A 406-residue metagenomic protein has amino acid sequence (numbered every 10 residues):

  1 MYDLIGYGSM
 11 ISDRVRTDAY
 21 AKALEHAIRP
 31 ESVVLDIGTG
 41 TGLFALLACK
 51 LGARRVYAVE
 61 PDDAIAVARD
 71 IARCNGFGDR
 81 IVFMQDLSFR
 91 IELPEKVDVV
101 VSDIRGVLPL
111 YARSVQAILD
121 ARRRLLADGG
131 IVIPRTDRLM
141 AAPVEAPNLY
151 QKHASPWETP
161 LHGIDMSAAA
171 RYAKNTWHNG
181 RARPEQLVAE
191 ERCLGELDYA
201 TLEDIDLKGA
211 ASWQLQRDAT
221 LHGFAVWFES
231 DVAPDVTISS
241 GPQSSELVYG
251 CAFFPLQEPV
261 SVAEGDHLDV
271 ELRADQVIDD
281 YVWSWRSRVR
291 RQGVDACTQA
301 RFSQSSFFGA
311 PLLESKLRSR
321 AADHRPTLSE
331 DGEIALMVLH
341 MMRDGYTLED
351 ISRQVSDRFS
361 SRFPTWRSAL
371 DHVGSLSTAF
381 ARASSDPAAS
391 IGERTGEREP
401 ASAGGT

Functional and structural regions predicted by a protein language model:
M1-I37, T41-H324: Class I SAM-binding transferase module
V232, R273, D280, D323-T406: Long, charge-rich, low-complexity alpha-helical segments
